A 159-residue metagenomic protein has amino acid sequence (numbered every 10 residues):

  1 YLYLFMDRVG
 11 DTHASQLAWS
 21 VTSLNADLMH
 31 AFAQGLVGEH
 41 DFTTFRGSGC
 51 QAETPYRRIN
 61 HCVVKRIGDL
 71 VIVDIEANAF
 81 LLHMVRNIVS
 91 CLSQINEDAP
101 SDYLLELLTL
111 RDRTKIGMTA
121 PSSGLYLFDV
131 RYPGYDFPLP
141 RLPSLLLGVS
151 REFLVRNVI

Functional and structural regions predicted by a protein language model:
Y1-I159: Structured-RNA-binding interfaces characteristic of tRNA pseudouridine synthases
